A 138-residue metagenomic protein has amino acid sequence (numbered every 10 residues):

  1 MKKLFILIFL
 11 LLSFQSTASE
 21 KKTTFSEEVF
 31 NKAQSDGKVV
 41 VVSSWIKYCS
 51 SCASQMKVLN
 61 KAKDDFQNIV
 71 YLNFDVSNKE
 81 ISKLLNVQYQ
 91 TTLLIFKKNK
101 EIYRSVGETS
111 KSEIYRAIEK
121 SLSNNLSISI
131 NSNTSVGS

Functional and structural regions predicted by a protein language model:
L4-S13: Sec-dependent N-terminal signal peptides
L10, T17-G37, E119-S138: N-terminal leader/targeting and pre-domain segments
K32, K83-N86: Short amphipathic alpha-helix with an adjacent loop that forms part of the alpha/beta core around
Q34-K47: Short active-site neighborhood of thiol/selenol oxidoreductases, capturing the structured segment around
V39, L85-L94: Structural micro-motif
S44, Q67-I81: Thiol-based oxidoreductase modules, predominantly thioredoxin-like and allied folds used for disulfide exchange
S51-D65: Typically the conserved alpha-helix immediately C-terminal to a functionally engaged Cys/Sec in thioredoxin-like
I95-G137: Non-catalytic, surface beta->alpha helical segment in thiol-disulfide oxidoreductase systems
